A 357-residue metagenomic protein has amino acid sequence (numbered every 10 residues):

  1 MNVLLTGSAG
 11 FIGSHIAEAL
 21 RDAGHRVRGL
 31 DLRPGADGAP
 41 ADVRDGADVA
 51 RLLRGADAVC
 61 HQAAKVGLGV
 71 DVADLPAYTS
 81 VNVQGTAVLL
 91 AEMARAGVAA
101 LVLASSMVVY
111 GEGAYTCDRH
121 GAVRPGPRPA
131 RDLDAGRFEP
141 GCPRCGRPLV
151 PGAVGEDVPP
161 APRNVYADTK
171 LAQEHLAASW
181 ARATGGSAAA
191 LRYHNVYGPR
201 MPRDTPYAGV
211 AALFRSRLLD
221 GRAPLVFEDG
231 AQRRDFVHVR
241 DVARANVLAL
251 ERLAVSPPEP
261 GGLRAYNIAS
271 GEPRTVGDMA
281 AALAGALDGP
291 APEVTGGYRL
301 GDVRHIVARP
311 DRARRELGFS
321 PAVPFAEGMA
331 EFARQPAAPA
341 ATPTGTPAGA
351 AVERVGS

Functional and structural regions predicted by a protein language model:
V3-A23: N-terminal Rossmann NAD(P)H-binding glycine-rich loop of SDR-like oxidoreductase domains
L30-D45: Adenosine-cofactor binding site in Rossmann-like domains, unifying the SAM/SAH pocket of S-adenosylmethionine-dependent
V43-V81, R95, L103, V109-E112: NAD(P)H-binding glycine-rich loop region in Rossmannoid oxidoreductase-like domains and their noncatalytic homologs
A58, P76, S80-A87, A99 (+2 more regions): Conserved internal alpha-helix in NAD(P)-dependent oxidoreductase domains
K65, L75-V83, A87, A130-D132 (+1 more regions): Catalytic Tyr-X3-Lys loop
Y115-P129, L133-D134, P140-V150, V165 (+3 more regions): NAD(P)-dependent short-chain dehydrogenase/reductase
T169: Active-site helix of classical SDR
L219-S357: C-terminal substrate-binding subdomain of Rossmann-fold SDR/epimerase-dehydratase oxidoreductases
